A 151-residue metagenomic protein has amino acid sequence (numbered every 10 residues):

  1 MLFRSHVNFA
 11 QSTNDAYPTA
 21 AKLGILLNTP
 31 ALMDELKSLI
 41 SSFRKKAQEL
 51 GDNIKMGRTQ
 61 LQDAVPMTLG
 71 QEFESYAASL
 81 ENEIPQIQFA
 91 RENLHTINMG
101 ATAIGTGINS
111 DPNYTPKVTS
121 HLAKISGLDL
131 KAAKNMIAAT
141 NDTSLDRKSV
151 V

Functional and structural regions predicted by a protein language model:
M1-V151: Conserved, well-structured ligand/cofactor-binding cores
